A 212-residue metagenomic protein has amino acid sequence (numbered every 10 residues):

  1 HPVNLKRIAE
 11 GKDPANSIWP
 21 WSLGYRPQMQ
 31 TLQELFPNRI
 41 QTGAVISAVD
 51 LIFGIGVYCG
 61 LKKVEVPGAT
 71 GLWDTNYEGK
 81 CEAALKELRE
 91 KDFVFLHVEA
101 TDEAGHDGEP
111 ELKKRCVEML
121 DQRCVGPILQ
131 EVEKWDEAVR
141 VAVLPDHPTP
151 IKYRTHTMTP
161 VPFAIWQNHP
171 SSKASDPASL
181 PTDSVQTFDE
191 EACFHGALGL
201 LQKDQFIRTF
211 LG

Functional and structural regions predicted by a protein language model:
H1-G212: Feature captures the catalytic ectodomains and active-site-proximal regions of enzymes that hydrolyze or transfer
